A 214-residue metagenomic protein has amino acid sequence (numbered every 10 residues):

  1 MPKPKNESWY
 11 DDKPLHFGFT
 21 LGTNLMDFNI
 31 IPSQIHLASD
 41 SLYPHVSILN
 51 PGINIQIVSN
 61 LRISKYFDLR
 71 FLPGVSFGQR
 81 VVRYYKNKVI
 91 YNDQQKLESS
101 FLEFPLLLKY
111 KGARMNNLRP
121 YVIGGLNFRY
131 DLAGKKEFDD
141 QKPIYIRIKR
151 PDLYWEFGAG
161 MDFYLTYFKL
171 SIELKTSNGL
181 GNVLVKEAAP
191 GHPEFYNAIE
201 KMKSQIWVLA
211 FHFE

Functional and structural regions predicted by a protein language model:
M1-P51, E214: Short glycine/proline- and aromatic-enriched beta-strand/turn motifs that initiate or cap beta-hairpins
S8-Y10, N60, M115, R150 (+2 more regions): Sterically constrained small-residue positions within well-ordered secondary structures of folded domains
Y10-P14, P44-G52, Q95-E103, I148-Y154 (+1 more regions): Transmembrane beta-barrel outer-membrane domains
D11-L15, T23-N29, V58-G134, Q205 (+1 more regions): Gram-negative (and chloroplast) outer-membrane scaffold detector with strong preference for beta-barrel transmembrane
I31-V46, G78-S99, L132-I148, L184-I199: Flexible, solvent-exposed loop segments that connect beta-strands
D152, F163-E214: Predominantly the C-terminal beta-signal and adjacent terminal strand-loop region of outer-membrane beta-barrel
